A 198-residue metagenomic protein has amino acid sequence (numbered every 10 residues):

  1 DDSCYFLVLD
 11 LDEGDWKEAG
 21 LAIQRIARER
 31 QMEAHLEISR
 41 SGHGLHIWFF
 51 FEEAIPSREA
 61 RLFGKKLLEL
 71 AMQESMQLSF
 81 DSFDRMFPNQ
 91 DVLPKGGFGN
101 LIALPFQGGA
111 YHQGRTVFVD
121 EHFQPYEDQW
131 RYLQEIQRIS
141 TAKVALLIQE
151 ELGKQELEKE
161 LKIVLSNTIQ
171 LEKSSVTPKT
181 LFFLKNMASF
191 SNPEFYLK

Functional and structural regions predicted by a protein language model:
D1-H43, F50-E69, Q73: Signature for HUH/AEP ssDNA processing cores
C4, S41-W48, G114, Q129 (+1 more regions): Generic alpha-helix detector with strongest preference for long hydrophobic helices that associate with membranes
F6-L7, A34, L45, D84 (+2 more regions): A broad, low-specificity signal marking well-ordered, structured residues that form hydrophobic/aromatic
H35, H43-H46, H112, H122: Histidine (H) residue identity feature
L45-F51, A60, G64, L101-Q107 (+1 more regions): Long, contiguous hydrophobic alpha-helical segments, chiefly transmembrane helices and signal peptides
Q77-L197: C-terminal accessory nucleic-acid interaction domains of nucleic acid-metabolism proteins
